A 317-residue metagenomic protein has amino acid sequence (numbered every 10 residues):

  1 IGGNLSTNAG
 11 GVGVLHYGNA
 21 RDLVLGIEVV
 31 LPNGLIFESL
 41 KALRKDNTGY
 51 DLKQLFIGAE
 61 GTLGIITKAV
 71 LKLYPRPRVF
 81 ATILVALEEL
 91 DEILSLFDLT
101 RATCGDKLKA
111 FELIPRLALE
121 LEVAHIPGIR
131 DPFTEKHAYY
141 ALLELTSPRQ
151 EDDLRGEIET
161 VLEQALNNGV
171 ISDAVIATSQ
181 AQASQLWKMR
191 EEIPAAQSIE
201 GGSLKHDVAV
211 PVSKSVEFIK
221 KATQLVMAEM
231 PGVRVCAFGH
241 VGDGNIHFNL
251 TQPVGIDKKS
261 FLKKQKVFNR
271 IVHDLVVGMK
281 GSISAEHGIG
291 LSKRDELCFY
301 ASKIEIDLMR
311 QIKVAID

Functional and structural regions predicted by a protein language model:
I1-A110: FAD-binding subdomain of flavoenzyme oxidoreductases
L25-D46, D91, V216-K220, G255-V267 (+1 more regions): A short, flexible low-complexity segment enriched in Lys/Arg and Gly/Pro that occurs in N-terminal basic tails
I27, A69-L71, A141-L143, H206 (+3 more regions): A structural signal for short, well-ordered beta-strand segments
L35, K293-I316: Activity-critical C-terminal alpha-helical subdomain
P75, A81, A86-E89, L94-L262 (+3 more regions): C-terminal substrate-recognition/cap domain of FAD-linked oxidoreductases
T178-Q182, I289-E296, Y300: Short, highly charged C-terminal tails/helix-capping segments
V277-I289, V314: Alpha-helix capping/hinge segments and adjacent helical runs
